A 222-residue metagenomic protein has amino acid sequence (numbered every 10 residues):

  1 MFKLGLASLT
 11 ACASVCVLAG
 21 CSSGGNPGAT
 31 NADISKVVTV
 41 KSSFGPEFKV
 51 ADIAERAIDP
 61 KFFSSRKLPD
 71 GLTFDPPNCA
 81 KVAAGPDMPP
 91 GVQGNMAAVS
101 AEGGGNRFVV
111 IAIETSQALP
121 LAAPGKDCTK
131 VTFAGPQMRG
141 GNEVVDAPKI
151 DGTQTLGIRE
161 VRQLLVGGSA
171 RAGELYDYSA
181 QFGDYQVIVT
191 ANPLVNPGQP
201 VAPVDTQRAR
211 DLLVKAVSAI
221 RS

Functional and structural regions predicted by a protein language model:
M1-A11: Bacterial N-terminal signal peptides that target proteins for export
V17-G20: C-terminal motif of bacterial Sec signal peptides marking the signal peptidase cleavage site
S22-G25: Bacterial signal peptide processing site
A29-K49: Post-signal peptide N-terminal segment of mature Sec-exported envelope proteins
S35-K41, G125, R210-V217: Extracytoplasmic/secreted envelope proteins and their assembly/folding machinery, especially bacterial periplasmic
K41, F48, D52, A216-R221: Sec/Tat-exported extracytoplasmic proteins
F48-S179: A small/polar (G/S/T-enriched), proline-flanked helix-loop surface module common in exported/cell-envelope proteins
D146-R221: A short, solvent-exposed beta-edge/loop patch
